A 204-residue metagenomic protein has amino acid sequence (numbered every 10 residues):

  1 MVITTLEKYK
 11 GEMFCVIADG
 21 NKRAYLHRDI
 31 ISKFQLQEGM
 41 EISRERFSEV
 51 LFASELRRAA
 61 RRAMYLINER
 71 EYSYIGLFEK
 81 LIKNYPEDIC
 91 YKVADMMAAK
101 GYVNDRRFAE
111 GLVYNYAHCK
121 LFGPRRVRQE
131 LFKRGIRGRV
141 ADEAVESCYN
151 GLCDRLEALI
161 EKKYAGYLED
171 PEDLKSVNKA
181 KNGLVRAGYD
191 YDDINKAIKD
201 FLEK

Functional and structural regions predicted by a protein language model:
M1-K204: An alpha-helical, amphipathic repeat domain used for nucleic-acid recognition, typified by the mTERF helical solenoid
